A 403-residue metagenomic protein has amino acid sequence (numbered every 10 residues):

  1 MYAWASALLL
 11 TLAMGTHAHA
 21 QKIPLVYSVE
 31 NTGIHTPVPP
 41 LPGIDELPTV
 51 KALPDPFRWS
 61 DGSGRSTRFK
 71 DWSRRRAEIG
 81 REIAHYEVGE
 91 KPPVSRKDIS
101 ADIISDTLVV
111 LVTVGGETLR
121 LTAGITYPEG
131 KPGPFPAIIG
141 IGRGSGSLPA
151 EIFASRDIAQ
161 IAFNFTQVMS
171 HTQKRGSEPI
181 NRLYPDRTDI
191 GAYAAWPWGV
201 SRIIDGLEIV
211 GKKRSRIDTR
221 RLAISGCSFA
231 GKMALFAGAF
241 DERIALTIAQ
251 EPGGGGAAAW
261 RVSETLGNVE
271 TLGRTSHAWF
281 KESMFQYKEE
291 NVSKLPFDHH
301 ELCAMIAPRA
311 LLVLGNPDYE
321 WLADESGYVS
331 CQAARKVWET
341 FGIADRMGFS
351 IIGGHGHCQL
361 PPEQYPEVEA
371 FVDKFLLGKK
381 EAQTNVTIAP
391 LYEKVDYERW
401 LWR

Functional and structural regions predicted by a protein language model:
W4-A13: Bacterial N-terminal signal peptides
T16-A20: Sec/Tat signal peptide C-region and signal peptidase I cleavage site
Q21-T122, Y127-G133, A307-L311, N316-R403: Alpha/beta-hydrolase-fold serine-hydrolase catalytic core, especially in secreted/extracellular enzymes
G133-I138, S155-A159, T219-R221, E242-L246 (+2 more regions): Loop/turn elements at helix/coil->beta-strand transitions in domains of secreted/extracellular proteins
I139-R220, G253-V262: Cap/lid segment of the alpha/beta-hydrolase catalytic domain
A195, G199-G206, I224-C227, A249 (+4 more regions): Extended catalytic-interface subdomain
R202-N268, F280: Primarily recognizes the serine-hydrolase "nucleophile elbow" in alpha/beta-hydrolase and SGNH/GDSL folds
Q250-L302, A323-C331, E339-A344: Mobile cap/lid helix-loop segments that gate and shape the active-site cleft of serine hydrolases
